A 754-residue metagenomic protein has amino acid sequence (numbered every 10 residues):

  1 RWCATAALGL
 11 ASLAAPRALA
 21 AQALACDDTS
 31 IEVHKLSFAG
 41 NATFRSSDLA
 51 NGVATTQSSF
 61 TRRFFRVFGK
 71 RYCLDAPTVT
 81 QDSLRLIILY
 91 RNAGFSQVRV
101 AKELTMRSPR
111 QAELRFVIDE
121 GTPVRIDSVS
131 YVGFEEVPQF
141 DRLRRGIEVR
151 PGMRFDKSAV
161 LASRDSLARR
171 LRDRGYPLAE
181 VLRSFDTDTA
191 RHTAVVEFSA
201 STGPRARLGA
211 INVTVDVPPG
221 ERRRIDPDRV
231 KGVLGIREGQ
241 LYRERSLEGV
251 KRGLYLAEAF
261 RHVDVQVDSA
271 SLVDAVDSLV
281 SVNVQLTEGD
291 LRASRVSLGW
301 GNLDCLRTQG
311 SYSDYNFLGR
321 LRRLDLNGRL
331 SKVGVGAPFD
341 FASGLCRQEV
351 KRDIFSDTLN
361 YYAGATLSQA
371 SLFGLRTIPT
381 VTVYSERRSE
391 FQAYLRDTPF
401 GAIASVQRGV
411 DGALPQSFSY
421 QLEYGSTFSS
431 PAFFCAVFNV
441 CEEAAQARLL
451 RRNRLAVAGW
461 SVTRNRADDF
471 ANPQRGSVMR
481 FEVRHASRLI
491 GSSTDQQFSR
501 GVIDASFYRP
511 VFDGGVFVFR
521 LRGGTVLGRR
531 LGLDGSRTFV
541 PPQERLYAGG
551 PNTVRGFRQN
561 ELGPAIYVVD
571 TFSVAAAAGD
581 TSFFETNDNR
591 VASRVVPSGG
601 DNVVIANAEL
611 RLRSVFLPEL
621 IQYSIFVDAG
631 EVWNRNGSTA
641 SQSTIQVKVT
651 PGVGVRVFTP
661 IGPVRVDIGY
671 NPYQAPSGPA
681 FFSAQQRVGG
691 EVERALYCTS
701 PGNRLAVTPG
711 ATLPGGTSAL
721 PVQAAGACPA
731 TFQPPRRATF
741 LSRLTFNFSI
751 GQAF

Functional and structural regions predicted by a protein language model:
R1-A6: Bacterial N-terminal signal peptides that target proteins for export
A15-P16: N-terminal signal peptide c-region/cleavage motif recognized by signal peptidases
A20-L306, S311-D314, D325-S343, E349-Y361 (+6 more regions): Periplasmic polypeptide-binding modules associated with outer-membrane biogenesis and secretion
C73, V350-D357, R388-D397, R488-Q497 (+1 more regions): Outer-membrane beta-barrel proteins
P219-G220, G232, I236, A293-C305 (+9 more regions): C-terminal outer-membrane beta-barrel translocator/porin domains of Gram-negative envelope proteins and their
R261-V263, R292-S294, C305, F317-L324 (+6 more regions): Repeated loop/turn-to-beta-strand initiation elements of outer-membrane beta-barrel proteins
R352-A447: Transmembrane beta-barrel wall of Gram-negative outer-membrane proteins
